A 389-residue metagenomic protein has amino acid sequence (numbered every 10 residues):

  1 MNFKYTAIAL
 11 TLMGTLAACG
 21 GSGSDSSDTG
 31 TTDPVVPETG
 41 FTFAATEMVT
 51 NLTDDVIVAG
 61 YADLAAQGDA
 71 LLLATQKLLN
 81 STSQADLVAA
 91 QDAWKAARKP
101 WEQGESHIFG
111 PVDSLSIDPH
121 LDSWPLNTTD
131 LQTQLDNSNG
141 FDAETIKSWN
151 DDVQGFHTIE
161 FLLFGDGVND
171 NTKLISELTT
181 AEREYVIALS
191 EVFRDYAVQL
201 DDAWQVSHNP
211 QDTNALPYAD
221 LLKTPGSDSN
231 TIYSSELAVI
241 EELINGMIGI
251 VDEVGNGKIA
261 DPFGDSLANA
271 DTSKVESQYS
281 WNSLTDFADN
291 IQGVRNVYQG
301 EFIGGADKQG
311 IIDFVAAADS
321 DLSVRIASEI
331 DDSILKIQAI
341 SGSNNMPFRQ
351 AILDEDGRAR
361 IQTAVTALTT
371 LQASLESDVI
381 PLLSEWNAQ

Functional and structural regions predicted by a protein language model:
M1-K4, D86-V88: Generic structural signal for short, solvent-exposed loop/turn connectors between secondary structure elements
F3, I8-A44, W386: Bacterial Sec-dependent N-terminal signal peptides
V36-Q389: Mature extracytoplasmic or organellar-lumen-exposed domains after removal of signal/transit peptides
